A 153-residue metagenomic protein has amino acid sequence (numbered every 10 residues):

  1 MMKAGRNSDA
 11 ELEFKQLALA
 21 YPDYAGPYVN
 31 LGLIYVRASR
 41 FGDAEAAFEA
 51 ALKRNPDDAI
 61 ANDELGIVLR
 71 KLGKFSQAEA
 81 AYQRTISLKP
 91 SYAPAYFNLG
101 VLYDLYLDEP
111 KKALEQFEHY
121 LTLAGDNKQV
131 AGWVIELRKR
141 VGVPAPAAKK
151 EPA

Functional and structural regions predicted by a protein language model:
A4-Q16, G26, R37-A50, I60 (+3 more regions): Structural signature of tandem alpha-helical TPR/SEL1-like repeats, specifically the intra-repeat loop/turn
A20-Y21, R54, L88, T122-L123: Structural marker of alpha-solenoid helical repeat scaffolds
L33, I67, V101-L102, E136: Residue-level recognition of tetratricopeptide repeat
L105-A153: Terminal, low-structured helical/coil segments at or just beyond the last alpha-helical repeat
